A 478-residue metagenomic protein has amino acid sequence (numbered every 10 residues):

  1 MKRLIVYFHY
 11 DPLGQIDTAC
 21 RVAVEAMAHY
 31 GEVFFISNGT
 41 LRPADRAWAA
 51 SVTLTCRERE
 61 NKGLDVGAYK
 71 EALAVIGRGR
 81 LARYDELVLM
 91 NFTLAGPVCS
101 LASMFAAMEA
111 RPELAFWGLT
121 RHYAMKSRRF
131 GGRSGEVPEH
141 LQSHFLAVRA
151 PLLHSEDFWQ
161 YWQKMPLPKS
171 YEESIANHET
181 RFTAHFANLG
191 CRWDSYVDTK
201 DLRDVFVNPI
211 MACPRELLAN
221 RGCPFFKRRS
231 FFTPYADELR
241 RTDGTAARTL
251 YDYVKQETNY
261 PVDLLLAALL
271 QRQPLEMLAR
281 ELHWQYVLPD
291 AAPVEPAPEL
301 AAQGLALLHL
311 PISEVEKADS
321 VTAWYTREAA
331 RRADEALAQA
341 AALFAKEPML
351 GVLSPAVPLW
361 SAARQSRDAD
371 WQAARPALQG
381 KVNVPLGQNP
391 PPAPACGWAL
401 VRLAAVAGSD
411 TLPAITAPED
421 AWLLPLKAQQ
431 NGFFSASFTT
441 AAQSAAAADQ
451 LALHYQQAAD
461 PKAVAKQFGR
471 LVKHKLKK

Functional and structural regions predicted by a protein language model:
M1-K478: ER/Golgi luminal nucleotide-sugar-dependent glycosyltransferases, focusing on the catalytic module
